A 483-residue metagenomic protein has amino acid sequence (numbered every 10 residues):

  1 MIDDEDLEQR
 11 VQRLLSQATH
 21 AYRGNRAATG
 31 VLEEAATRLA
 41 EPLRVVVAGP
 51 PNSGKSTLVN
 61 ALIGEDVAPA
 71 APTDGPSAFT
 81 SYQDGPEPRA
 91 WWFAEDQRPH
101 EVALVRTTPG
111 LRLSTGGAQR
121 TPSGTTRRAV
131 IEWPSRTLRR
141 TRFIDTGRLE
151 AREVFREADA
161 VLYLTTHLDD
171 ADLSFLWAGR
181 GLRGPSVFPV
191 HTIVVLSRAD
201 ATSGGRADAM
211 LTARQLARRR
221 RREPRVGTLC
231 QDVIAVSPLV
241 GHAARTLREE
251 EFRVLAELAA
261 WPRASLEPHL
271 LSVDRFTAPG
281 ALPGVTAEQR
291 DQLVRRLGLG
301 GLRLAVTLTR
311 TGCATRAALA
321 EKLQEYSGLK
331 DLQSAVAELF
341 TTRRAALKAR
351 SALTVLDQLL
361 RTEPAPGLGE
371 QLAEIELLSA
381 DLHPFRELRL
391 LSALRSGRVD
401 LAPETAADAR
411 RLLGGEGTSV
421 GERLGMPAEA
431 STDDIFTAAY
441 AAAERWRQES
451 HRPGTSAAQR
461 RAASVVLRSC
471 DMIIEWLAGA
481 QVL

Functional and structural regions predicted by a protein language model:
M1-G24: Charged, amphipathic alpha-helical linker segments immediately N-terminal to NTP-binding catalytic cores
R23, V67, T166, R344 (+1 more regions): Short, flexible helix-adjacent loops and helix caps
R23-R26, A365: Charged, low-complexity interaction regions
A28-T37, E132: Pre-Walker A adenine-sensing motif
A40-P268: Globular "head" domains of long coiled-coil molecular machines
A48, N52, A151, P185 (+3 more regions): Short, charged/polar micro-motifs that form catalytic or ligand-binding hotspots
P189, I193, A199-H383, E387: C-terminal end of P-loop GTPase domains and the immediately downstream helical coupling element
F385-L483: N-terminal J-domain/J-like co-chaperone modules of DnaJ/Hsp40 proteins
